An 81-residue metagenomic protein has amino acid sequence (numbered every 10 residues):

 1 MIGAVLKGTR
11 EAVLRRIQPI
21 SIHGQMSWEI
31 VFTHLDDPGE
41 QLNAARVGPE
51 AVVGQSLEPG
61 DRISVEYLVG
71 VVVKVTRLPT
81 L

Functional and structural regions predicted by a protein language model:
M1-Q18, T80-L81: Short boundary/loop segments of OB/S1/cold-shock single-stranded nucleic-acid-binding domains
L6-G8, G24-M26, L57: A generic structural micro-feature
S21-T33: Short aromatic-glycine-enriched beta-strand elements
F32-E40: Short, flexible N-terminal segments of the mature chain
G39-S56: Beta-strand/loop nucleic-acid-binding surfaces
P59-R62: Loop/turn positions that initiate beta-strands
L68-P79: Short, Lys/Arg- and Gly-enriched loop/turn segments at beta-strand edges
